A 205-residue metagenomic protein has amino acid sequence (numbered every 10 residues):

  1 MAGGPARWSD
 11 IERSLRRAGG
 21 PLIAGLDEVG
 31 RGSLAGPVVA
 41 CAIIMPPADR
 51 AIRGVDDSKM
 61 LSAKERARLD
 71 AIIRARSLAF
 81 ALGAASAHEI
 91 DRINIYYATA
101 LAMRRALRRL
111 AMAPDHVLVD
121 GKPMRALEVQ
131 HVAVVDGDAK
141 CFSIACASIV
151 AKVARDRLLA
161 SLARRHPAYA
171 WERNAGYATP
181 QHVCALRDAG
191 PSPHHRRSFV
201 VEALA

Functional and structural regions predicted by a protein language model:
M1-A205: RNase H-like, Mg2+-dependent phosphodiesterase core, and more generally RNA phosphate-backbone-engaging helix-loop
